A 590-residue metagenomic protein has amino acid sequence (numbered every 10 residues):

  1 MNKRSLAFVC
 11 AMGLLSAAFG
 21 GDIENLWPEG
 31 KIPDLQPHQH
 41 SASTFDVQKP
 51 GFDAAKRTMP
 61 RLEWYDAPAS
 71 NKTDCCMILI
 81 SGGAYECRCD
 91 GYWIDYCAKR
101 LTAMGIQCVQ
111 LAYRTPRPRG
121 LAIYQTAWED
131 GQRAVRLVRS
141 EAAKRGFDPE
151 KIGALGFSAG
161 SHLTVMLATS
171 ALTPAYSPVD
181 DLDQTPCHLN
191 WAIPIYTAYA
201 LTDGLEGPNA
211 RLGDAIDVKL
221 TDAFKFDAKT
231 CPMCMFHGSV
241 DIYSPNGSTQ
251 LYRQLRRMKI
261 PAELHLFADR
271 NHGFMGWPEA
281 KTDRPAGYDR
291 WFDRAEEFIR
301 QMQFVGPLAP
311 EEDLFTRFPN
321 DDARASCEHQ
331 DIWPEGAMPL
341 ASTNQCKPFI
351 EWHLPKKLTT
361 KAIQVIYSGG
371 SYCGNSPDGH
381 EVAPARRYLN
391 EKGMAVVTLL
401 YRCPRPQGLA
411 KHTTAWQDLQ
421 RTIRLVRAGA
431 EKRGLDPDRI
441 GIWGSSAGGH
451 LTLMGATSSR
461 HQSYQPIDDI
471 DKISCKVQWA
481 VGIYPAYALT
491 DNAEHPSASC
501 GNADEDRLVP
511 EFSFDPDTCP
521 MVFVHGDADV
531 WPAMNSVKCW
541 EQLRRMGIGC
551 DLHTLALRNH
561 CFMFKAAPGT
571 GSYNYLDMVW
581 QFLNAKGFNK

Functional and structural regions predicted by a protein language model:
G21-N71, D313-L358: N-terminal cap/lid segment of alpha/beta-hydrolase-fold proteins
T73-G82, K361-G369: Short beta-strand element of the alpha/beta-hydrolase
G91-V109, D378-V397: Short amphipathic alpha-helix adjacent to the substrate-entry channel of hydrolases
A122-A143, R290-D293, A410-E431, D577: Alpha/beta-hydrolase active-site loop
R133-V218, D222-A228, R421-D506: Primarily recognizes the serine-hydrolase "nucleophile elbow" in alpha/beta-hydrolase and SGNH/GDSL folds
M235-H237, F523-H525: Short beta-strand/loop motif that positions the catalytic acidic residue of the alpha/beta-hydrolase fold
I242-S248, V530-S536: Conserved alpha/beta-hydrolase "acid-adjacent" motif
T249-F315, L409, V537-K590: C-terminal catalytic histidine-bearing segment of alpha/beta-hydrolase fold enzymes
